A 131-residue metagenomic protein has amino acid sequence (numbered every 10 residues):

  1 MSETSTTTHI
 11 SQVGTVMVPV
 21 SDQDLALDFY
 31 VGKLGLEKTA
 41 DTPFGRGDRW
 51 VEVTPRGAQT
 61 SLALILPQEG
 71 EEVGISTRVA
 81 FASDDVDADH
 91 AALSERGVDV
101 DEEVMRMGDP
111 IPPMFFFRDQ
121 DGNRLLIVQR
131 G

Functional and structural regions predicted by a protein language model:
S2-H9, T15-V18, T39-T42, R49 (+1 more regions): Vicinal oxygen chelate
I10-S11, M17-Q59: Core segments of cupin and vicinal oxygen chelate
V13-T15, G74-V79: Eukaryotic phosphotyrosine signaling hubs
M17-P19, T54, A80-D84, V128: Short hydrophobic/aromatic beta-strand micro-patches that form the beta-sheet surface supporting nucleotide- or nucleic
Q23, V86-D87, Q120: Residues at or immediately preceding the N-termini of alpha-helices
F29, D87-A92: Short amphipathic alpha-helices within nucleic acid-binding modules
R56-T60, E69-E72, V86-A88: Short, charged/polar surface micro-motifs in flexible loops or helix N-caps
G57-L62, G122-L125: Short, charged/polar, Gly/Pro-enriched secondary-structure boundary elements
